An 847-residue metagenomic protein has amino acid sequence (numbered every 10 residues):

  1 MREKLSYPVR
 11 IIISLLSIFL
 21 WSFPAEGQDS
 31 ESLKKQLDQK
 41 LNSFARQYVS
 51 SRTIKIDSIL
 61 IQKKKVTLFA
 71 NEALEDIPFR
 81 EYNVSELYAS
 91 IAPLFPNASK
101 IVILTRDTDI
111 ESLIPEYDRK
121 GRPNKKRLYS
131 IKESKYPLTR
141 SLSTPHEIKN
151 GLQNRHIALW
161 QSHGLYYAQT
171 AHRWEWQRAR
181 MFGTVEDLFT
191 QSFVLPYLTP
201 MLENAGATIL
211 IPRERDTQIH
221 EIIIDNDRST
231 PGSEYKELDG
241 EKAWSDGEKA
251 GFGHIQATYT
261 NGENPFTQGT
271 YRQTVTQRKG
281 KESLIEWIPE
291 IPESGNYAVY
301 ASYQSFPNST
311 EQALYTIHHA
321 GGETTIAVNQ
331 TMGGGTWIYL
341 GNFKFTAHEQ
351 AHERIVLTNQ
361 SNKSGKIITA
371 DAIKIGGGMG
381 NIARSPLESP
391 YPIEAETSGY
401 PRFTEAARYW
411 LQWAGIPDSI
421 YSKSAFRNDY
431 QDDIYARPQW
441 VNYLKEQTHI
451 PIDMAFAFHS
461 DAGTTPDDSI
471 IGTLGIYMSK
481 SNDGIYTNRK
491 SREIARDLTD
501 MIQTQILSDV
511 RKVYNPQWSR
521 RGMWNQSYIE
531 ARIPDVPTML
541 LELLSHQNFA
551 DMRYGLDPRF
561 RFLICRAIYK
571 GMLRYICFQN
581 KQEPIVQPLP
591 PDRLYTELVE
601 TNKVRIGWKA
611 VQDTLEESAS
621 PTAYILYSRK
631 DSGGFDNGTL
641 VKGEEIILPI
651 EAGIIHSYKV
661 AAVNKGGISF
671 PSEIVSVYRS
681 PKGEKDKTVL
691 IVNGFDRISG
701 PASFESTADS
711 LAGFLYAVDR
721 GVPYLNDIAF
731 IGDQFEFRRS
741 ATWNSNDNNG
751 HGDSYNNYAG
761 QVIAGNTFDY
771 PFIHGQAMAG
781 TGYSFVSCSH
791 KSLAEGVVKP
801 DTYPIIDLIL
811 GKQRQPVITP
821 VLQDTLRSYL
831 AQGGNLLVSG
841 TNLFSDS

Functional and structural regions predicted by a protein language model:
F69-E175, A370-E396, Y400, S706-D709 (+2 more regions): Non-catalytic propeptide/linker segments at domain boundaries
S283-P307: A short beta-strand element within beta-rich, extracytoplasmic domains of secreted/secretory-pathway proteins
A320-Q350: Extracellular carbohydrate recognition and processing domains and analogous Trp-centered ligand-binding platforms
R354, Q360, A372-N381, Q447-T448 (+2 more regions): Active-site-adjacent mobile loop/cap segments within catalytic or ligand-binding domains
P386-Y391, T404-R492, R496, W524-Q547: Active-site microenvironments of hydrolase-like enzyme catalytic domains
Y575-S618, G667-D686: Pro/Thr/Ser/Gly-rich low-complexity, intrinsically disordered linker/stalk tracts
I647-G667: Beta-strand-rich modules
D727-D846: Helical hinge/lid and interdomain linker segments adjacent to catalytic or ligand-binding clefts that mediate domain
